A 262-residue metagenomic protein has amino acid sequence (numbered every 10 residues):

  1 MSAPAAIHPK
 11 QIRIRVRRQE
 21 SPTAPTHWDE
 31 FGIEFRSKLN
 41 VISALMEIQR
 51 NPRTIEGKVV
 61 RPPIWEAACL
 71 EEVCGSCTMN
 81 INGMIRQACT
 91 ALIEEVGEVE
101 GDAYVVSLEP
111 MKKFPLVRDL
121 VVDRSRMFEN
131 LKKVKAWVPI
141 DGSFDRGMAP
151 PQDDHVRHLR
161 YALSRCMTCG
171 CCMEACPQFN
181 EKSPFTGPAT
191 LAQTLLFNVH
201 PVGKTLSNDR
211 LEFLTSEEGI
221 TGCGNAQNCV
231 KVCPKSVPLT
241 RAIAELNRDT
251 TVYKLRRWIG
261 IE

Functional and structural regions predicted by a protein language model:
I7-I14: Short structural boundary motif marking the start of a folded domain
R17, I81-M84: Short strand-turn-strand beta-turns centered on an Asx-Gly dipeptide
S21-T26: Short N-terminal binding/cap micro-motifs at the start of the first secondary-structure element
H27-N40: Short, contiguous acidic and Ser/Thr-rich linear segments
L39-R61, I93, G101-E262: Ferredoxin-type iron-sulfur electron-transfer modules in oxidoreductases and energy-metabolism complexes
P63-S76: Short, structured protein-protein interaction patches enriched in aromatics and acidic/basic residues, typified by
I85-E100: Structured interaction patches on ligand/partner-binding surfaces of diverse proteins
